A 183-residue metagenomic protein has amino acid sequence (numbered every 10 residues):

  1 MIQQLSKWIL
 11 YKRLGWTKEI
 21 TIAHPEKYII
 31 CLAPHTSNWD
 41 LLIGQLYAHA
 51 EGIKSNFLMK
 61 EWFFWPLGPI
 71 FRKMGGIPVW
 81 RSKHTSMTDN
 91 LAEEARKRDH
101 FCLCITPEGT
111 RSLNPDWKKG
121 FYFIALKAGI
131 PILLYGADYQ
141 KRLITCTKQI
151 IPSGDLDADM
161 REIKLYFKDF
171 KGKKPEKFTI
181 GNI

Functional and structural regions predicted by a protein language model:
M1, L5, T85-I183: Non-catalytic C-terminal accessory region of glycerolipid acyltransferases and related lyso-lipid remodeling enzymes
I2-H35: Helix-to-loop junction immediately C-terminal to a conserved catalytic motif
Y11-K12, H49, L126: Solvent-exposed polar/charged
R13-L14, V79-L91: Glycine-rich, highly charged phosphate/nucleotide-binding loops
G15-T21, I43-G44, D89-A92, K119: A generic local structural motif
K18, I77-S82, I151-P152: Short acidic-hydrophobic, aromatic-tinged amphipathic segments that line or gate anion-handling sites
A23-K83, A137-Y139: Catalytic core of membrane glycerolipid acyltransferases/transacylases, capturing the structured, soluble-facing
